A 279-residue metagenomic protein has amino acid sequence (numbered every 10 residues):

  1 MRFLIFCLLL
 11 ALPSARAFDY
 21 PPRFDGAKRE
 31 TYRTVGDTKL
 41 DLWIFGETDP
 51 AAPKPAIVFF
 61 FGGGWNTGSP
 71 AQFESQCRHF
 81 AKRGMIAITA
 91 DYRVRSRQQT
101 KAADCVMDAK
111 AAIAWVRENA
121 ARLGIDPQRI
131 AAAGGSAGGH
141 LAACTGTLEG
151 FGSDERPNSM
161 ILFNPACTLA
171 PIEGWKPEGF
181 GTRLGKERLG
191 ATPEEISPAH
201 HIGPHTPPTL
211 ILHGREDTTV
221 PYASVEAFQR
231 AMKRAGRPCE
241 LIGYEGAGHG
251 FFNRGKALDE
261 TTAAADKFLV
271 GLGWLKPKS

Functional and structural regions predicted by a protein language model:
F18-A52: N-terminal cap/lid segment of alpha/beta-hydrolase-fold proteins
D19-F24, K39, P165-H201, P207: Mobile cap/lid helix-loop segments that gate and shape the active-site cleft of serine hydrolases
E30, A71, A111-W175, P193 (+1 more regions): Primarily recognizes the serine-hydrolase "nucleophile elbow" in alpha/beta-hydrolase and SGNH/GDSL folds
W43, L212, Y222-S279: C-terminal catalytic histidine-bearing segment of alpha/beta-hydrolase fold enzymes
P53-G63: Short beta-strand element of the alpha/beta-hydrolase
F60-G62, V116, H213: The conserved beta1-alpha1 loop
S69-Q76, I88-P127, R254-T261: Catalytic nucleophile-loop/oxyanion-hole region of alpha/beta-hydrolase and closely related hydrolase-like folds
I211-H213, D217: Short beta-strand/loop motif that positions the catalytic acidic residue of the alpha/beta-hydrolase fold
